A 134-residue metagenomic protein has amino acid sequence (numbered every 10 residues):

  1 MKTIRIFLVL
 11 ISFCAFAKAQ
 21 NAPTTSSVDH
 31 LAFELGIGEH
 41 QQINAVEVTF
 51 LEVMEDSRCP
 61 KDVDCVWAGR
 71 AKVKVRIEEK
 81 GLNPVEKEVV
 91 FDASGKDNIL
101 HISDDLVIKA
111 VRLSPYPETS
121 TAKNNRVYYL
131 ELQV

Functional and structural regions predicted by a protein language model:
M1-P23: Bacterial Sec-dependent N-terminal signal peptides
Q20-V134: Surface-exposed, beta-sheet-biased, low-hydrophobicity segments with strongly acidic/polar composition
